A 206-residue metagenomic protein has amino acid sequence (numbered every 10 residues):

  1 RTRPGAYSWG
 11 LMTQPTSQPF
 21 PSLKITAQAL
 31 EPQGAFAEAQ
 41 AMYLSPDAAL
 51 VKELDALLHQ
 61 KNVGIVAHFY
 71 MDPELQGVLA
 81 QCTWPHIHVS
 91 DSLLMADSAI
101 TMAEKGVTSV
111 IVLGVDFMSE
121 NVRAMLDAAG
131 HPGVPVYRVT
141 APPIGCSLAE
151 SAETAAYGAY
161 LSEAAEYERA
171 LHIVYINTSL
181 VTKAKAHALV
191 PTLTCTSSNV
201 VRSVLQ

Functional and structural regions predicted by a protein language model:
R1-L11: N-terminal mitochondrial targeting presequence
W9-Q206: Active-site loop-to-helix "anion-binding N-cap" substructures in soluble metabolic enzymes
